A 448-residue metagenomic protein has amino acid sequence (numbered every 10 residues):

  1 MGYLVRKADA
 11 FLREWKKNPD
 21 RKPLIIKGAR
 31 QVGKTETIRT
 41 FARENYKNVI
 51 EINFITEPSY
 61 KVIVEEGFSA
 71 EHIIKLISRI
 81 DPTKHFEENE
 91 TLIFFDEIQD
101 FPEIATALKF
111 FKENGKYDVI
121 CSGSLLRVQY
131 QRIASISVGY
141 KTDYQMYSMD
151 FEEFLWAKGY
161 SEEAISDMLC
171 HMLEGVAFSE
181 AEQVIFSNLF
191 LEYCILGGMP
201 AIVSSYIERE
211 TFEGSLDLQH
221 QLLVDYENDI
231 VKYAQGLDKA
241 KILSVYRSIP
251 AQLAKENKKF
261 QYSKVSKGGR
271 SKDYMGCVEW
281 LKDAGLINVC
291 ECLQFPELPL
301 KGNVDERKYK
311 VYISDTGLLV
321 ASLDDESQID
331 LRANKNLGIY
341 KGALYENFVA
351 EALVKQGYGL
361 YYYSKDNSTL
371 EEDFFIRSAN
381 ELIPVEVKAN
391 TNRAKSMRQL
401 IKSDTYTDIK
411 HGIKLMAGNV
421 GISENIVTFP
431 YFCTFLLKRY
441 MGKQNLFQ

Functional and structural regions predicted by a protein language model:
M1-K17: N-terminal pre-Walker A segment at the start of P-loop NTPase domains
K34: Conserved lysine of the Walker
T37, F41: Hydrophobic positions on the alpha1 helix immediately C-terminal to the Walker A/P-loop
T56-N89: Short glycine-rich substrate-engagement loop in P-loop NTPases that contacts/grips substrate
F94, D118-S124, Q145: Structural recognition of the conserved hydrophobic beta-strand(s) that form the central parallel beta-sheet of P-loop
R132-A254: Interdomain motor-coupling "hinge/lid" segment immediately C-terminal to the ATP-binding subdomain of NTP-driven enzymes
S204-E371, F375-A379: Accessory nucleic acid-recognition modules appended to NTPase machines
A389-F429: Catalytic cores of nucleic-acid endonucleases
